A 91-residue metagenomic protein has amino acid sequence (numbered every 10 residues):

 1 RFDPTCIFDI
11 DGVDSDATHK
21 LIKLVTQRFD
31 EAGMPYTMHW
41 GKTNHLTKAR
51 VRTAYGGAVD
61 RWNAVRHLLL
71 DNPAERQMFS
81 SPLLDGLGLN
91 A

Functional and structural regions predicted by a protein language model:
R1-K20: C-terminal substrate-recognition/cap domain of FAD-linked oxidoreductases
D16-K23, Q27-A91: Activity-critical C-terminal alpha-helical subdomain
